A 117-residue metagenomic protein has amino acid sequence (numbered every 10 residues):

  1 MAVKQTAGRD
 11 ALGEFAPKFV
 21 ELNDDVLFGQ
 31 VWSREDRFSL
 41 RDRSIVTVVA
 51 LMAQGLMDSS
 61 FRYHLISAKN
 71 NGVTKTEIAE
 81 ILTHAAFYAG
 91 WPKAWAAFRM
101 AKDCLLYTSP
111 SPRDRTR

Functional and structural regions predicted by a protein language model:
M1-L40, K102-D103, S109: Secretory/endomembrane lumenal or extracellular ectodomains immediately following the signal peptide
E21-D25, G55-F61: Short acidic alpha-helix initiation/capping motifs at coil-to-helix transition points, especially at protein N-termini
N23-V31, V73, E77-H84: Short, flexible domain-boundary/linker segments around small modular repeats
D36-R43, G72-E77: Structural motif
D42-L51, F61, I81-L82: Short, structured motif recognition centered on aromatic/hydrophobic residues
M57-E77, A94-R99: Extended intrinsically disordered, low-complexity coil regions enriched in Ser, Thr, Gly, Ala and often Pro
A79-C104: Hydrophobic, ordered structural segments
Y107-T116: Conserved small/polar residues in nucleotide/adenosyl-binding loops
